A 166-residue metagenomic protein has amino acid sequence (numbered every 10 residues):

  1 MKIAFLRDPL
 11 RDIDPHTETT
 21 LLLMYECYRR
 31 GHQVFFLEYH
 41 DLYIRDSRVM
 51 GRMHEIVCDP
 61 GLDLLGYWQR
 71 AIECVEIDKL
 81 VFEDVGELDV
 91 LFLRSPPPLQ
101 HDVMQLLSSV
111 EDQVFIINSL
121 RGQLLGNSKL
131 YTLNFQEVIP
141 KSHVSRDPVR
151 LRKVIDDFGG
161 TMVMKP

Functional and structural regions predicted by a protein language model:
I3-R29, V34-P166: Active-site nucleotide/adenylate-binding loops and adjacent lid/helix of ATP-dependent enzymes
